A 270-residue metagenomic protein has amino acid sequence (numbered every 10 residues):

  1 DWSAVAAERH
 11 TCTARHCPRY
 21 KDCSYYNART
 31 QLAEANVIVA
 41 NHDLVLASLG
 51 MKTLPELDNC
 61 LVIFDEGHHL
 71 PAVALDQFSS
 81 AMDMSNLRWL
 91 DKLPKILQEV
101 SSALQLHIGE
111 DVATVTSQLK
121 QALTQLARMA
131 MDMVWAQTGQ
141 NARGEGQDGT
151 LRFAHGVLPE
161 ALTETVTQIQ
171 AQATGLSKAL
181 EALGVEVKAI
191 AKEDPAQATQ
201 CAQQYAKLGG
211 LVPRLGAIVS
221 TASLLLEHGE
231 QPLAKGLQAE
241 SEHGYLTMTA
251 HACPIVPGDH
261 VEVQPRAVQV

Functional and structural regions predicted by a protein language model:
D1-K21, T30-A33, L49-L61, E66-V270: Conserved coupling segment at the C-terminus of the helicase ATP-binding
A33-A47: Conserved two-lobed SF2 helicase motor
